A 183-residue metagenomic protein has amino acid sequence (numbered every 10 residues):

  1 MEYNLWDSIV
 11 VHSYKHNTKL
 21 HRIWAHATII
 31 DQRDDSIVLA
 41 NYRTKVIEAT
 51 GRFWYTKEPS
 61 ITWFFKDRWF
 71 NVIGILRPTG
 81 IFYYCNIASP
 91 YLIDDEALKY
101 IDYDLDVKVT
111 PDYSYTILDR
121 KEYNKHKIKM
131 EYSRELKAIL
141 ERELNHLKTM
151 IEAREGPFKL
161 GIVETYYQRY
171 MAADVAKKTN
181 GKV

Functional and structural regions predicted by a protein language model:
M1-E58: Charge-rich, low-complexity N-terminal segments
H21-R22, Y84, Q168-A172: Short, solvent-exposed polar/charged micro-motifs at secondary-structure junctions
I29-D31, F64, K108: Well-ordered beta-strand positions
E48-L92: The feature represents the first ordered module of a protein
R68, Y100-Y103, R134, R142 (+1 more regions): Extended soluble regions of mature proteins
P78-R134: Conserved, surface-exposed functional patches that form binding/active-site neighborhoods
A138: A small-molecule sensor/coupling module
E143-V183: Cysteine/selenocysteine-centered motifs that mediate thiol-based redox chemistry or coordinate metal-sulfur cofactors
